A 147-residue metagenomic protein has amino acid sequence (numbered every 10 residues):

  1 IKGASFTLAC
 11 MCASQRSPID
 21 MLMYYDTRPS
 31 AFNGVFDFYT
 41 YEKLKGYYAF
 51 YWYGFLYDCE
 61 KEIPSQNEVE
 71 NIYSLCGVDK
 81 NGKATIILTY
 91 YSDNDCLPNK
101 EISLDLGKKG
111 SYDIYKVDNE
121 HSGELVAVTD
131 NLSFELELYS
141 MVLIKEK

Functional and structural regions predicted by a protein language model:
I1-S74: Aromatic/acidic polysaccharide-binding cleft in carbohydrate-active enzymes
S14, I86, I114, Y139 (+1 more regions): Hydrophobic, well-ordered secondary-structure elements that form the walls of internal hydrophobic environments
M23-T27, L88-Y90, K116-D118, E146: Active-site proximal loops enriched in glycine and acidic residues that flank catalytic Cys/His/Asp and coordinate
S30, N94, E120-S122: Surface-exposed, flexible loop/turn segments at secondary-structure boundaries
N67, D79, K116-E120: Acidic surface patches and DE-rich sequence motifs
E68-K108, Y139: Carbohydrate-binding surface patches
D105-H121: Solvent-exposed beta-hairpin/edge-strand motifs
L125-K147: C-terminal beta-strand-rich structural cap/linker in extracellular carbohydrate-active enzymes
